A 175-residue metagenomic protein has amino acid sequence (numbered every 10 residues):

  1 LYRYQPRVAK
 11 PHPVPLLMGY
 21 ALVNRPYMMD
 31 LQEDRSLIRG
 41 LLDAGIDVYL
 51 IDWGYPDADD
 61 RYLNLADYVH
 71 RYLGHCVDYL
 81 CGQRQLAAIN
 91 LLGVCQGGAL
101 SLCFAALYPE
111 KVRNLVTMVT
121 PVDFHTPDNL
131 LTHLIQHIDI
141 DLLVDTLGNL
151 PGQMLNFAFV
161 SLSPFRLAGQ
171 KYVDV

Functional and structural regions predicted by a protein language model:
Y2-D57: Short, surface-exposed "cap/lid" segments of acyl-processing enzymes
P13, G45, Q85-A88, K111: Short loop/turn motifs at secondary-structure junctions
D60-Y62, D128: Conserved catalytic-core motifs of eukaryotic protein kinase domains, centered on the activation segment
Y62-Q83: Alpha/beta-hydrolase active-site loop
G82, L86, L100-V175: Alpha/beta-hydrolase-fold enzymes
L92-G97, S101: Gly/Ala-rich beta-loop-alpha elbow adjacent to hydrolase catalytic centers
